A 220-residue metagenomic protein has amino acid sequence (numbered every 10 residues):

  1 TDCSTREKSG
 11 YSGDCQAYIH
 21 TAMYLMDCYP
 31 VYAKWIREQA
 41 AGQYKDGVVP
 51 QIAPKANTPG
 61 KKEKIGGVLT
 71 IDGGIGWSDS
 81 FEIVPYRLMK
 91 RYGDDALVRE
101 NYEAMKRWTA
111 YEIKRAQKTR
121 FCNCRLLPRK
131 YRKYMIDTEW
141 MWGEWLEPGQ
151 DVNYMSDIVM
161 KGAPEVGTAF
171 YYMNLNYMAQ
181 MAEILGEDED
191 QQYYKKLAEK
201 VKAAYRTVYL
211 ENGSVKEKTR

Functional and structural regions predicted by a protein language model:
D2-A53, R91-A169, I184-R220: Active-site acid/base region of carbohydrate-active enzymes
K34, G76, S80-I83, M173 (+1 more regions): Generic alpha-helical secondary structure signal
K55-G60: Mature catalytic domains of secreted/periplasmic carbohydrate-active enzymes
K64-T70, Y111: Conserved, well-structured interaction surfaces
D72-K90, E100: Thiamine diphosphate
P85, T168, Y172-L175: TPR repeat positional signature
M181: Short, solvent-exposed loop/turn elements at domain surfaces
